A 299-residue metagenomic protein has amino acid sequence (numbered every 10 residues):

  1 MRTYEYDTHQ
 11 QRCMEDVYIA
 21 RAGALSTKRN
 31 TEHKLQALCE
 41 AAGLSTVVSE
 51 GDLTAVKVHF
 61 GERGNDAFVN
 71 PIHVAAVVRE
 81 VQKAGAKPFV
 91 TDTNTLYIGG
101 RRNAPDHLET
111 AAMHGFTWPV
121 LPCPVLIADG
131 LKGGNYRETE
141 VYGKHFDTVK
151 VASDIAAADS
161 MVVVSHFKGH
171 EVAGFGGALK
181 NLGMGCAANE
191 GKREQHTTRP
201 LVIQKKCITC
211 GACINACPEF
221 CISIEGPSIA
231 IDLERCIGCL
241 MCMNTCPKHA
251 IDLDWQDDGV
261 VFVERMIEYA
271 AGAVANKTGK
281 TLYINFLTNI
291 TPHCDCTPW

Functional and structural regions predicted by a protein language model:
Y6, Q11-V58, E62-N65, V69-H73 (+2 more regions): Extended, low-polarity segments enriched in aliphatic/aromatic residues
